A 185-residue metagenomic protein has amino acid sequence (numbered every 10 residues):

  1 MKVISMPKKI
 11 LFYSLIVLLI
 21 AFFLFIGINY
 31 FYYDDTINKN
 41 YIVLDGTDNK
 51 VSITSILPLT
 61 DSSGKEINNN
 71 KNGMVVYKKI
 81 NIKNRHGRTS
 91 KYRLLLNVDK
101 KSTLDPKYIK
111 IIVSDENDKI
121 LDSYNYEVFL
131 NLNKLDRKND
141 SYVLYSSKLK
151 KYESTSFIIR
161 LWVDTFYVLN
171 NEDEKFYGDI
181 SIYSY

Functional and structural regions predicted by a protein language model:
M1-V3, S102-L104, V168: N-terminal leader/targeting segments
K2-K71, E174-F176, Y185: Short, polar/proline-rich extracytoplasmic segments that appear immediately after membrane translocation
I4, K8-L11, G64-N69, K119-S154: Extracellular adhesion/glycan-binding regions together with long Ser/Thr- and acidic-residue-rich low-complexity tracts
A21-D35, N70-Y126: Surface-exposed interaction patch
I37, D48-K50, L57-L59, H86-R88 (+3 more regions): Residues that cap or initiate secondary-structure elements
K50-G64, L104-S114, K119, F129-K138: Low-complexity "stalk/linker" and mucin-like segments enriched in Ser/Thr/Pro/Ala/Gly
I67-K91, L95-V98, V143-Y185: C-terminal, structured domain-capping segment
